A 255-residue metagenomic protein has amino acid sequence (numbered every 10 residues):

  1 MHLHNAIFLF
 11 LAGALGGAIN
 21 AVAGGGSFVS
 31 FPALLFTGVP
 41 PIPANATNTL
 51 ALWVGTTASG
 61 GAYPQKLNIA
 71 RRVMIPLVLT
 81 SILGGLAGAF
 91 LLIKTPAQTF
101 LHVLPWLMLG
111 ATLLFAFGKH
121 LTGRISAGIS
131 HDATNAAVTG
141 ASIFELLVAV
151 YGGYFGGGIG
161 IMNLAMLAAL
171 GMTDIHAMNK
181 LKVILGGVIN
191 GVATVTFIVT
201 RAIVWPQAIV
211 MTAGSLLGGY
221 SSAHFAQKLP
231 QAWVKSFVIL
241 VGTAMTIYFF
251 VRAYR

Functional and structural regions predicted by a protein language model:
M1-A6, L35-P43, F90-L101, I198-P206 (+1 more regions): Helix-coil boundary and interhelical linker segments in multi-pass alpha-helical membrane proteins
M1-P40, A127-N179, I209: Selected transmembrane alpha-helices and immediately adjacent juxtamembrane segments of polytopic inner-membrane
A6, A12, T49, L104-M108 (+4 more regions): Residues within membrane-spanning alpha-helices of integral membrane proteins, especially the hydrophobic core/packing
V39-T49, R71-P76, M172-V183: Membrane-interface alpha-helices at helix entry/exit sites of multi-pass transporters
T47-T99, W106, N190-S236: Selective hydrophobic functional segments
A58-N68, W106-D132, A244-R255: Transmembrane helix exit motif
A87-G88, E145-Y154, A193-R201, A208 (+1 more regions): Hydrophobic alpha-helical transmembrane segments in multi-pass integral membrane proteins
